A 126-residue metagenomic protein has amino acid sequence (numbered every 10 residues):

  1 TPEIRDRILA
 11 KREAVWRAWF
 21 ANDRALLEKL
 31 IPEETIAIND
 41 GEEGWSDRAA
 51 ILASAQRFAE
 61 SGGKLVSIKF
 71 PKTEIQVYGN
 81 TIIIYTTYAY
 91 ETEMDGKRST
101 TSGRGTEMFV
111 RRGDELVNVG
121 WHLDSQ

Functional and structural regions predicted by a protein language model:
I4-N22: Short, aromatic-enriched amphipathic alpha-helices that serve as compact interaction elements
R5-R7, R24-Y78, K97-T101: A solvent-exposed, acidic/Ser-Thr-rich amphipathic alpha-helical stretch
V15, I51, A55, F70-I75 (+2 more regions): Hydrophobic/aromatic beta-strand elements that line small-molecule binding cavities or substrate pockets in beta-rich
R24, E42-W45, A89-T92, D124-Q126: Solvent-exposed loop/turn segments at secondary-structure junctions within structured extracellular/periplasmic domains
L30-I31, I36-D40, T81-T92, M108: Short, well-ordered beta-strand segments in beta-rich or mixed alpha/beta enzyme and ligand-binding folds
N39-G41, T73, T86-Y88, W121-D124: Active-site-proximal beta-strand/loop segments in catalytic clefts of secreted hydrolases
I75-I82, K97, F109-E115: A short, structured loop/turn motif at beta-sheet edges
S102-Q126: Short beta-strand edge/turn micro-motifs at domain boundaries
